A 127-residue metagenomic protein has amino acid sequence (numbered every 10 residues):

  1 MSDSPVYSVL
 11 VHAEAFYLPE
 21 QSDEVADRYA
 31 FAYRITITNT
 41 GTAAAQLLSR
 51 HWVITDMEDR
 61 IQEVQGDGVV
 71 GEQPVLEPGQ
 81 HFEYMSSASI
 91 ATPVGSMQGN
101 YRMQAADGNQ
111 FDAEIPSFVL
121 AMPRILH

Functional and structural regions predicted by a protein language model:
M1-R28: Low-complexity, acidic Ser/Thr/Pro/Gly-rich terminal tails and inter-domain linkers that flank the onset of structured
D23, A44, A91-G95: Short glycine/serine/proline-enriched coil/turn segments at secondary-structure junctions
R28-R34: Short, solvent-exposed loop/turn segments enriched in Ser/Thr/Gly
I37-G41: Asparagine-centered strand-capping/turn motif at beta-strand->loop junctions
A43-Q62, M103: Short acidic, flexible loop segments centered on an aromatic residue
D56-D59, G71-H81, L120-H127: Short, surface-exposed linear segments at secondary-structure transitions and domain or protein termini
Q62-V94: Intrinsically disordered, low-complexity Pro/Gly/Ser/Thr-rich segments with frequent PxxP/GP/PP motifs and embedded
S89-H127: Terminal connector regions
